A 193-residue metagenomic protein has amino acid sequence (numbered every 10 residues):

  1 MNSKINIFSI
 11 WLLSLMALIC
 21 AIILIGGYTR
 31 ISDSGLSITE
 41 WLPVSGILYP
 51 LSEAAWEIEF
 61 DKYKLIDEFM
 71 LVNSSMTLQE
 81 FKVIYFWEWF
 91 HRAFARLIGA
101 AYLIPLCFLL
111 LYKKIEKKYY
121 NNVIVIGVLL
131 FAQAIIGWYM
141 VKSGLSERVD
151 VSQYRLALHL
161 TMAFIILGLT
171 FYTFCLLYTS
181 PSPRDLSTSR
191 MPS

Functional and structural regions predicted by a protein language model:
N2-S14: N-terminal membrane topogenic signal
W11-G35: N-terminal signal-anchor transmembrane alpha helix
T29-L36, G137-L156: Interfacial helix-loop-helix junctions of multi-pass membrane proteins
K62-A100: Individual transmembrane alpha-helix segments
K82-R92, D150-T161: Short aromatic-rich membrane-water interface segments that cap or initiate transmembrane helices in multi-pass membrane
I98-L103, M162-L176: Hydrophobic cores of alpha-helical transmembrane segments in multi-pass inner/ER membrane proteins, independent
K117-I126: Membrane-interfacial loop-to-transmembrane alpha-helix junctions, especially the N-terminal start
Y178-D185: Conserved small/polar residues in nucleotide/adenosyl-binding loops
